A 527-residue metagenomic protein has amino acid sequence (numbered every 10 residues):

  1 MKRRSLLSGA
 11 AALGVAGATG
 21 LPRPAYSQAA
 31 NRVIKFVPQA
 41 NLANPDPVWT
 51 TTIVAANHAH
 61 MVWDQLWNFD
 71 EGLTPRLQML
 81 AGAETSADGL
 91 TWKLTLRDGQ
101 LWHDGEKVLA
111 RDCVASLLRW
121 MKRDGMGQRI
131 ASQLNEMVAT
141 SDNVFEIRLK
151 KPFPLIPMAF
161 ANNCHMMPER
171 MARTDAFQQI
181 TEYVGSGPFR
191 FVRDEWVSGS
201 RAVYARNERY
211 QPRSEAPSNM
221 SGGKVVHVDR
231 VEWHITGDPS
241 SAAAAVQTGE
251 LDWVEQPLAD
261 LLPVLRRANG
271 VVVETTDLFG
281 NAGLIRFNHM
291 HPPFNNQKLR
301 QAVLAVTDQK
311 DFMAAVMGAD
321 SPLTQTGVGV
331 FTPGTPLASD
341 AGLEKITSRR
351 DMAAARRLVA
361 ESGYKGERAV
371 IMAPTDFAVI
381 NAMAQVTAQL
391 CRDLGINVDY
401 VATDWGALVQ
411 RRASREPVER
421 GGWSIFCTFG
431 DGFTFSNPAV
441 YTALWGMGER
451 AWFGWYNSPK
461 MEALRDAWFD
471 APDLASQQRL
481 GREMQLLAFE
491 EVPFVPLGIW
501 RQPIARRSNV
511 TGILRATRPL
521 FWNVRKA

Functional and structural regions predicted by a protein language model:
V37-A87, T95, L118, V184: N-terminal lobe/hinge region of extracytoplasmic solute-binding protein
G82-M126, T140, E146-R148, A242-A245 (+1 more regions): Aromatic- and charge-enriched surface segment that lines or borders ligand/interaction sites
T95, R129-A172, A176-V197: Surface-exposed binding/hinge segments that line and control ligand-binding clefts or catalytic entry sites
F189, P322-E361, T375-A382: Structural transition elements
S200, D238, P257, M352 (+3 more regions): Ligand/substrate-recognition segments at binding pockets and active sites
P212-V264, N397: Ligand-site clamp/hinge motif
M290, F294-T335, A382-M383, A488-P496: Periplasmic-binding protein-like
S348-R349, D399-A413, A439-S508, A527: Extracytoplasmic/peripheral linker and loop segments enriched in polar/acidic and small residues with frequent Thr/Pro
